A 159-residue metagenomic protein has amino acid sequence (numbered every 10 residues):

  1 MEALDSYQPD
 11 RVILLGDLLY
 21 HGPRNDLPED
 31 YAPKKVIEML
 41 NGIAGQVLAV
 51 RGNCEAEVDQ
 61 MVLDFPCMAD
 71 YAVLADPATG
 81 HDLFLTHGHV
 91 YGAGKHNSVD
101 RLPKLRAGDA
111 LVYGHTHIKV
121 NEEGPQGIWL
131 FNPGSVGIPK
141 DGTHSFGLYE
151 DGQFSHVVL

Functional and structural regions predicted by a protein language model:
M1-P77: Core catalytic region of metal-dependent phosphoesterases/phosphodiesterases, especially metallo-beta-lactamase-like
V12-D17, V47-N53, L85-H87, A110-H117 (+1 more regions): Active-site neighborhood of phospho(di)ester-bond hydrolases with catalytic His/Asp-centered motifs
H21-R24, E57-Q60, F84, G92-K95 (+2 more regions): Short acidic/glycine-rich loop or secondary-structure boundary segments that cap or lie
A75, T86, E150: Residue-level detector of conserved, well-ordered beta-strand and adjacent loop positions that form binding/recognition
T79-H81: Active-site beta-strand-loop-beta-strand hairpin of nuclease catalytic cores that positions key catalytic residues
H89-V157: Conserved beta-sheet core of the metallophosphoesterase superfamily
